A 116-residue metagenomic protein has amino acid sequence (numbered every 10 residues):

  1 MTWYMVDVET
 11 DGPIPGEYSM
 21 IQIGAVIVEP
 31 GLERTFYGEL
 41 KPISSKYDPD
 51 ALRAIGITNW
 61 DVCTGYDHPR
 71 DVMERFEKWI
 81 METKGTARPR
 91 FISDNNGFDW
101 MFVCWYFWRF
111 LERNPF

Functional and structural regions predicted by a protein language model:
M1-G97: Conserved non-catalytic scaffold segment of RNase H-like nuclease domains
G97-F116: Substrate-recognition/cap helix-loop segment adjacent to the acidic, metal-dependent catalytic center of Asp-based
